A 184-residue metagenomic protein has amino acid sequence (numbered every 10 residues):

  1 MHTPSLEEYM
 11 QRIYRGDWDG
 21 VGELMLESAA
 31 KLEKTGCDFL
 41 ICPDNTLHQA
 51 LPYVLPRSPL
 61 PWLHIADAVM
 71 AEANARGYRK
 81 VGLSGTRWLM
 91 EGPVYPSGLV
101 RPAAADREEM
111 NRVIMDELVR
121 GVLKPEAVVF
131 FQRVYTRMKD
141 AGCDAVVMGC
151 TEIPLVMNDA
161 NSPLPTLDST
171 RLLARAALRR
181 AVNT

Functional and structural regions predicted by a protein language model:
M1-T184: Non-catalytic structural scaffold of enzyme domains
